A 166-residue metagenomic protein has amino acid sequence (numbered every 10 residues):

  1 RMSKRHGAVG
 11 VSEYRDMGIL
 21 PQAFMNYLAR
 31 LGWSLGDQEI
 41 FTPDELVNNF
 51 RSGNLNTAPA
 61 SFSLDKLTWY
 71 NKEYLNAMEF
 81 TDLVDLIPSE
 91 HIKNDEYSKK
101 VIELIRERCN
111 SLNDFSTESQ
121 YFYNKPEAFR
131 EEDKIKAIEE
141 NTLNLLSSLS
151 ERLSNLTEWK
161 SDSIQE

Functional and structural regions predicted by a protein language model:
R1-E166: Conserved nucleotide- and phosphate/pyrophosphate-binding catalytic cores in adenylate/nucleotidyl-handling enzymes
